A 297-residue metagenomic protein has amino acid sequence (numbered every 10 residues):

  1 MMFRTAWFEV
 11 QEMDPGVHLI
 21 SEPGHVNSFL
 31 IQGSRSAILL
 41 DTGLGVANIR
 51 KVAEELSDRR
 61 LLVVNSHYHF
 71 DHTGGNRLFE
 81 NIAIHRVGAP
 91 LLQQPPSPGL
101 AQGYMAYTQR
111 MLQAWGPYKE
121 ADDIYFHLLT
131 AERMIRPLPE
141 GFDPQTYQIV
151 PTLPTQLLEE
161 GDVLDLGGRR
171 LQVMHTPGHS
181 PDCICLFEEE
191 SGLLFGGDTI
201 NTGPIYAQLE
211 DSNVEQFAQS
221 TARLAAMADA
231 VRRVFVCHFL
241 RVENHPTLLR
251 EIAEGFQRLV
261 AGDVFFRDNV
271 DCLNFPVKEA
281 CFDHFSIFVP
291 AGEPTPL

Functional and structural regions predicted by a protein language model:
M2, P98, I135-P139, D162 (+2 more regions): Accessory terminal helices/loops
R4-E55, L186-N201: Conserved beta-strand hairpin/beta-sheet module of binuclear metal-dependent hydrolase folds, prominently
V10-P15, G141-Y147, D165-R169: Short Pro/Gly-enriched beta-strand edge/turn motifs at strand-loop
S34, S57-R59, N76-N81, E189-S191 (+1 more regions): Short glycine/proline-enriched coil/turn segments at helix->beta-strand junctions
S36-A37, L44-V46, Q145-I149, Q156 (+2 more regions): Metallo-beta-lactamase
V46-V163, T202, T247, I252-F265: Active-site HxH/HxHxD metal-binding segment of metal-dependent hydrolases
H67-H72, H85, H175, H179 (+2 more regions): Histidine-centered active-site/metal-ligand motif
